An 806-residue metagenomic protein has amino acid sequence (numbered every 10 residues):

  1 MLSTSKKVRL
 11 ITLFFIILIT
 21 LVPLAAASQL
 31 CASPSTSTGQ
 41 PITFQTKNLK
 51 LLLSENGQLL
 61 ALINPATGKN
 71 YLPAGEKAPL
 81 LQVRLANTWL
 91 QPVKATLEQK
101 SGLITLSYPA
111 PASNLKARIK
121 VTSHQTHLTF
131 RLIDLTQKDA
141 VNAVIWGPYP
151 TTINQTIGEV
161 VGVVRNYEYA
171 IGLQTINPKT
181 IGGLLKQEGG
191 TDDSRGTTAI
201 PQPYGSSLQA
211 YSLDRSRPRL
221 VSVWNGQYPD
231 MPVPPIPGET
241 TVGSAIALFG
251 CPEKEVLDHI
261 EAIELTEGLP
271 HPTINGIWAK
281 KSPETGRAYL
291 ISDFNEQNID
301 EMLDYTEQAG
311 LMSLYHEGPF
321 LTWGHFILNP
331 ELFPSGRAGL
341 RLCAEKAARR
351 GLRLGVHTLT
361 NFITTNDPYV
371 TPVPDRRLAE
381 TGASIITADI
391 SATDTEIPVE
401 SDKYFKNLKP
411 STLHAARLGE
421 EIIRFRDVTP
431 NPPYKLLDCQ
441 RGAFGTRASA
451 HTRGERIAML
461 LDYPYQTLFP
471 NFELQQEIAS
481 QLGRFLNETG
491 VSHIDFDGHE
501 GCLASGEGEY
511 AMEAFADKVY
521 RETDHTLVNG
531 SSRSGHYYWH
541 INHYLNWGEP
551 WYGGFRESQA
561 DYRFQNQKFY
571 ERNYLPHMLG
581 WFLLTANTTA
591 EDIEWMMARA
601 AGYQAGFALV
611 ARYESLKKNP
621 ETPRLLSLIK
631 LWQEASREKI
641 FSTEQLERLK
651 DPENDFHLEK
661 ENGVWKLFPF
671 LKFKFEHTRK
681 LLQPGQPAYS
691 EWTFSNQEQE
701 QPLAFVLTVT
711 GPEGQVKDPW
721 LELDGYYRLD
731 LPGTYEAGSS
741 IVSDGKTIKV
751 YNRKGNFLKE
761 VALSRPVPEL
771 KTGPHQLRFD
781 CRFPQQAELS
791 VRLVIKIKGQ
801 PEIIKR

Functional and structural regions predicted by a protein language model:
L2-F15: Bacterial N-terminal signal peptides that target proteins for export
T12-A25: Bacterial N-terminal signal peptides
F44-L314, K346, R353-L354, S492-H493 (+5 more regions): Carbohydrate-recognition beta-sandwich/jelly-roll modules in extracellular/periplasmic carbohydrate-active proteins
A279-A383, L461-S505, Y510-E513: Aromatic-lined carbohydrate-binding/catalytic grooves of carbohydrate-active enzymes
L340-T364, R377-S384, R599, Y603-E700: Carbohydrate-binding surfaces of carbohydrate-active enzymes
T360-R441, G445-A448: Autoprocessing Asn-cyclization modules and mimics
T365, Y369-A383, L460-E477, Y520-N619: Glycan-recognition surfaces
G442-S449, R453, W692-R806: Intrinsically disordered, low-complexity segments enriched in serine, threonine, and glycine
